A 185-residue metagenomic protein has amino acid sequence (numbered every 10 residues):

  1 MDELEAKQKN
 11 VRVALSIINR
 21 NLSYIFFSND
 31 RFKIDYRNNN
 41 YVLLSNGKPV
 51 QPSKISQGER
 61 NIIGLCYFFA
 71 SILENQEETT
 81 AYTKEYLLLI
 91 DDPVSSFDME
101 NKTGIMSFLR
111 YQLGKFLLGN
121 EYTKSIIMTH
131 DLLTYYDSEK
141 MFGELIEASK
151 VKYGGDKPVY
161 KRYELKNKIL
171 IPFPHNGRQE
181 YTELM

Functional and structural regions predicted by a protein language model:
M1-I55, A70-L87: Extended helical coiled-coil dimerization/tether regions that scaffold and oligomerize large DNA-maintenance assemblies
T83, S96-M99, T103: Conserved D-loop-proximal element of ABC-family nucleotide-binding domains
L88-P93, D98: Walker B catalytic motif
G104-M185: C-terminal lobe/lid and adjacent interdomain/linker elements of RecA-like ASCE P-loop ATPase modules
